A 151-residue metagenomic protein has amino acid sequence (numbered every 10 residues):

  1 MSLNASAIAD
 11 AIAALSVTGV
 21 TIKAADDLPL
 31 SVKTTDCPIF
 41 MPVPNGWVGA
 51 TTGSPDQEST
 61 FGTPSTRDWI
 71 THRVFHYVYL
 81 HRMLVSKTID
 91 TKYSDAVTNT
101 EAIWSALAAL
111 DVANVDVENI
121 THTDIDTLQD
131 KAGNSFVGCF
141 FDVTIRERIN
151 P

Functional and structural regions predicted by a protein language model:
M1-T35, P44-P151: Charged, amphipathic alpha-helical segments and their flanking helix caps
F40: ATP/NTP phosphate-donor binding region
